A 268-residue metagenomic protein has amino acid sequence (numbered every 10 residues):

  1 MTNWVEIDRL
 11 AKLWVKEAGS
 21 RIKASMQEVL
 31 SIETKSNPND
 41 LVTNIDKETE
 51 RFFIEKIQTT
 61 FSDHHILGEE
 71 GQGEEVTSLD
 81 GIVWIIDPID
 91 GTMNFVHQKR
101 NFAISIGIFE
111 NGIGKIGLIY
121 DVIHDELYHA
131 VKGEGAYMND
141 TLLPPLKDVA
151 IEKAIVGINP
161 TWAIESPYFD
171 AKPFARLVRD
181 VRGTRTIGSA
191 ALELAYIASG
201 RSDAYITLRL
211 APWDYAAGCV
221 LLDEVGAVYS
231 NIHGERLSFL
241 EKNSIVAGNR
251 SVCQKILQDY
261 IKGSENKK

Functional and structural regions predicted by a protein language model:
M1-I89, V228, I261, N266-K268: N-terminal subdomain of lithium-sensitive/metallo-dependent phosphomonoesterases centered on the IMPase/IPPase/PAP
M1-L13, K172-R179, L192-K268: Oxyanion/phosphate-interacting regions
V5, E55, T59, L67 (+4 more regions): Active-site-adjacent structural elements in enzyme catalytic cores
I22, G91-T92, V156, I197 (+1 more regions): Buried hydrophobic positions in well-ordered alpha/beta secondary-structure cores of metabolic enzymes
I32, L41-V42, I66, A136 (+4 more regions): Short clusters of hydrophobic/aromatic residues that line enzyme substrate/ligand-binding pockets
D46, F95-Q98, T186-I187, A191: Short glycine/threonine-rich catalytic loop with a Thr-x-Gly-x-Asp
K47, R51, E70, P88-G91 (+5 more regions): Generic detector of well-ordered alpha-helical packing
G107-L194, K242-K268: Acidic beta-strand-loop-alpha-helix segment within the catalytic core of divalent metal-dependent phosphate-processing
